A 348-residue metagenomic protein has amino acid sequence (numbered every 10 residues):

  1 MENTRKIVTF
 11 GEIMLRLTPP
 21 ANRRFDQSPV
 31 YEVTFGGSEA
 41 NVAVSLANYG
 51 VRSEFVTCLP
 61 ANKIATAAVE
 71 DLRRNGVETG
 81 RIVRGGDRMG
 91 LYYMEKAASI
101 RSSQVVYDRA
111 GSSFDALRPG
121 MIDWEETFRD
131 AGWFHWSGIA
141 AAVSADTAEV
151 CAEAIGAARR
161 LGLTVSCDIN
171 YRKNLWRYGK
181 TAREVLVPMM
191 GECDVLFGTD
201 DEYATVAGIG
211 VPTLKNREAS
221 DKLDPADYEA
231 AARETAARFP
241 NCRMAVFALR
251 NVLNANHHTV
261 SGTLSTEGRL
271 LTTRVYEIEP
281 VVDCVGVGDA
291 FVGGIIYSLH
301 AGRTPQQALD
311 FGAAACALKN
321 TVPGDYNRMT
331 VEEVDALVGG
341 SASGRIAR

Functional and structural regions predicted by a protein language model:
M1-R24: Positively charged, low-complexity intrinsically disordered leader regions
R24, N41-R52, S298-A301: Alpha-helix C-terminal capping segments
R24-V42: Short catalytic helix/loop segments, enriched in acidic residues and glycine and frequently bearing histidine
R52-I139, V334-R348: Conserved N-terminal subdomain of the carbohydrate kinase-like
S53, T79, V165-S166, F197: Hydrophobic beta-strand scaffold residues
A157-T164, F239-R243: A short helix->loop->beta-strand "cap" motif at the edges of active sites that frequently abuts
L175-R269: Conserved phosphate/ATP/ADP-binding segment of small-molecule kinases
A255, L270-S341: Conserved post-catalytic alpha-helical subdomain immediately downstream of the catalytic base and nucleotide-binding
